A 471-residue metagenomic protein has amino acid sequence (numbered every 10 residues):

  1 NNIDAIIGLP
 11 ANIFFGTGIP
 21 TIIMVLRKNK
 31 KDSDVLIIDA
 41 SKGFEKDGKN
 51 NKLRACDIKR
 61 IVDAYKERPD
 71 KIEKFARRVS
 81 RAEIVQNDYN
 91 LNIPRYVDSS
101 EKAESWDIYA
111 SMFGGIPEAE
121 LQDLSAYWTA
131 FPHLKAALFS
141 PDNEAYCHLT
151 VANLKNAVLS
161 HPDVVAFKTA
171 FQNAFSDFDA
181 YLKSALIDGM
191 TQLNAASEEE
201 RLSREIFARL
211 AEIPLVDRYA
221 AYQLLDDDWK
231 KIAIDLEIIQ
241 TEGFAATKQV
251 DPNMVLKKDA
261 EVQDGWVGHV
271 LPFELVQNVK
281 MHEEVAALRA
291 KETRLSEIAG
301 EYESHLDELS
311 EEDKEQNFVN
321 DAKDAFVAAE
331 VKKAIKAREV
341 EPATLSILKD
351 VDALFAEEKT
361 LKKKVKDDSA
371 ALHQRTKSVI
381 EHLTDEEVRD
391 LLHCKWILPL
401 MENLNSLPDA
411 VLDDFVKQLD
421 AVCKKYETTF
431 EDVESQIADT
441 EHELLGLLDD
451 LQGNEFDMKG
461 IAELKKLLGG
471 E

Functional and structural regions predicted by a protein language model:
N1-W266, R294, D307, E312-E471: A conserved structural/catalytic subdomain of Rossmann-like adenosyl-cofactor enzymes
D264, G268-L271, V276: Extended alpha-helical interaction scaffolds
Q277-L295, F355: Short, charge/polar-rich alpha-helical segments
